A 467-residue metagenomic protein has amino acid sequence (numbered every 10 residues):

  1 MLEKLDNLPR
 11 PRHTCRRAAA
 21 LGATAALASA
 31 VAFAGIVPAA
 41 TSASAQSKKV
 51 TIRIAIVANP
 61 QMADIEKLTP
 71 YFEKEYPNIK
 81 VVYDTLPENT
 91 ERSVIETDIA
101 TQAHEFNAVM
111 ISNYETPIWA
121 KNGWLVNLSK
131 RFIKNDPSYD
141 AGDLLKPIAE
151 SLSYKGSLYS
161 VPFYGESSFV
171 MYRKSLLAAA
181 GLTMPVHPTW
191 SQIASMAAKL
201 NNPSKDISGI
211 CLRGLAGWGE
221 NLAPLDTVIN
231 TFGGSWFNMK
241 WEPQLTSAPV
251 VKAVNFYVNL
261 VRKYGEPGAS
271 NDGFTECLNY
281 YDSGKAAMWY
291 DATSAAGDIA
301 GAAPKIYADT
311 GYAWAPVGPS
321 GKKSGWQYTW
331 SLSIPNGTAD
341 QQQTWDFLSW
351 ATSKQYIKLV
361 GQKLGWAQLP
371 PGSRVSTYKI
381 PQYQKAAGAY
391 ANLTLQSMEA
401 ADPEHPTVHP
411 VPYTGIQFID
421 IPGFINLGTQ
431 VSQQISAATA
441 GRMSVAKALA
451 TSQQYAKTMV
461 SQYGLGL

Functional and structural regions predicted by a protein language model:
V50, P70-L144, S153, A179-G181 (+3 more regions): Extracytoplasmic "Venus flytrap"/periplasmic binding protein-like
T97, H104-N107, P137-L176, S208 (+3 more regions): A structural signal for short loop-to-beta-strand junctions that line the ligand-binding cleft of periplasmic/secreted
N113-S167, N221-P224, V228, D309-A313 (+1 more regions): Hinge/lid segment of periplasmic solute-binding proteins
S129-L144, V186, G214-G217, F232-K252 (+5 more regions): Short, solvent-exposed loop/beta-turn-alpha elements that line the ligand-binding surface or hinge of extracytoplasmic
Y154-F163, S168, S191-P243, C277-L278 (+1 more regions): Extracytoplasmic/periplasmic solute-binding protein
A178, D402-L467: Conserved C-terminal helix/tail region of periplasmic/extracytoplasmic solute-binding proteins
M196-N201, M239-N271, G311-A315: Glycine-centered hinge/linker elements that transmit conformational signals in sensory and ligand-binding systems
S294-I306, G318-T429: C-terminal lobe and pocket-closing loops of periplasmic/extracytoplasmic Venus-flytrap solute-binding proteins
